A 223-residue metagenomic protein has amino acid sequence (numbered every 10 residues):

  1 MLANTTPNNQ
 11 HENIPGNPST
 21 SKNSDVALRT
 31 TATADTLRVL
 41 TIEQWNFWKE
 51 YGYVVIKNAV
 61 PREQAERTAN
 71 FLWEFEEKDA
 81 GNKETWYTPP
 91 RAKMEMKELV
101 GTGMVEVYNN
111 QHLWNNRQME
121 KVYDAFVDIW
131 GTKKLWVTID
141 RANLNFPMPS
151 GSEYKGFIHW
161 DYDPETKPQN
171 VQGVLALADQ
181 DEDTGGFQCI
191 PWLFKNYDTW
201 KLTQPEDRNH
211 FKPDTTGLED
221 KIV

Functional and structural regions predicted by a protein language model:
L2-E50, K57-E165: Non-heme Fe(II)-dependent double-stranded beta-helix
L40, W73, Y154-I158, L177 (+2 more regions): Ligand-binding pocket scaffold of soluble enzyme catalytic domains
I139-R141, A176, W192: Short, well-ordered beta-to-alpha junction loops that form the rim of enzyme active sites and present histidine/acidic
D163-E182: Short, conserved beta-strand element in jelly-roll/cupin
Q180-V223: Double-stranded beta-helix
